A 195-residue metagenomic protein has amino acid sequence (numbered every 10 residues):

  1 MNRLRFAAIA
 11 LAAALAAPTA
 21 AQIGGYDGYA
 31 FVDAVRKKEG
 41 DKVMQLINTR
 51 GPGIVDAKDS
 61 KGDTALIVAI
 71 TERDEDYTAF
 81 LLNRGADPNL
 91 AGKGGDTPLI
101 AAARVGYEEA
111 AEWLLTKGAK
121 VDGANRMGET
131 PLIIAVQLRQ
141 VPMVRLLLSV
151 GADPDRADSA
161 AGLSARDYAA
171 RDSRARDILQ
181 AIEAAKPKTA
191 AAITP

Functional and structural regions predicted by a protein language model:
A8-A16: Bacterial N-terminal signal peptides
A21-D33, V150, A160-A161, D167-P195: Ankyrin-repeat-protein effector appendages
Q22-V68: N-terminal segments that cap or nucleate solenoid repeat domains
G24, K58-D59, G92, N125 (+1 more regions): Ankyrin repeat boundary/linker residues
D27, G62, G95, G128 (+1 more regions): Start-of-repeat signature of ankyrin repeats
D33-K38, V68-D74, A101-Y107, I134-Q140 (+1 more regions): Ankyrin repeat A-helix N-terminal signature
E39-N48, D74-L82, Y107-L115, Q140-L148 (+1 more regions): Ankyrin repeat structural motif
I54-V55, P88, V121, P154-D155: Ankyrin-repeat inter-repeat connecting loop/turn
